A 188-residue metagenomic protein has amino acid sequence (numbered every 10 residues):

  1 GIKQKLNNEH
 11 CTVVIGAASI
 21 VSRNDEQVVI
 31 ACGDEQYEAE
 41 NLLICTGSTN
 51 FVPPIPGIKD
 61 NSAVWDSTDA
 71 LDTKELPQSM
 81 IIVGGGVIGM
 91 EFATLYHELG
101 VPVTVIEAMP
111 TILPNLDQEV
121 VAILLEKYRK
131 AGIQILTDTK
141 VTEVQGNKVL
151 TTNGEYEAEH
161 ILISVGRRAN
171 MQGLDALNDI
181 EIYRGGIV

Functional and structural regions predicted by a protein language model:
G1-V83, D138-K140, K148-V188: FAD-binding core/adjacent interface of flavoenzyme oxidoreductases
K3, L71-D72, P77-I81, V87-G146: Rossmann-like dinucleotide-binding cores of NAD(P)H-dependent redox enzymes
